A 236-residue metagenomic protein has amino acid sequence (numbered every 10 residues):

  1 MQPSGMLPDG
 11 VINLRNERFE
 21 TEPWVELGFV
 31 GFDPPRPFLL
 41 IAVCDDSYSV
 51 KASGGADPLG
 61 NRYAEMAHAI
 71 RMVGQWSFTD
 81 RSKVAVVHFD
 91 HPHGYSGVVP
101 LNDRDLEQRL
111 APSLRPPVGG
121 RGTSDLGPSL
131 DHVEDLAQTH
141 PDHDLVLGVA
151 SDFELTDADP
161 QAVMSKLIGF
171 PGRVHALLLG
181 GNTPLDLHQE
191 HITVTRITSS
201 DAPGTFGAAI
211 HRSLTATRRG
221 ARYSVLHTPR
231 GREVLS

Functional and structural regions predicted by a protein language model:
M1-A42, D46-G55: Acidic, polar low-complexity linker/tail segments
G31-D33, Q75-F78, D135-H143: Surface-exposed acidic, glycine-flexible loop patches that form ligand/cofactor-binding and adhesion interfaces
R36-F38, S82, P141-L145, G172: Short coil/turn segments at beta-strand junctions that form active-site/ligand-binding loops
P37-F38, Y48-K83: …and closely analogous acidic/polar surface helices at protein-protein or active-site interfaces in A-domain-like
A42, E190-S236: P/S/T/G-enriched low-complexity
V43-S47, V86, V133, D142-M164 (+1 more regions): DG-centered beta-turn motif at the end of beta-strands
G94-G97, L101-L145, L155, L177-L185: Von Willebrand factor
G120, F153-A209: VWA/integrin I-like adhesion module and closely mimicked acidic/polar interface patches used
